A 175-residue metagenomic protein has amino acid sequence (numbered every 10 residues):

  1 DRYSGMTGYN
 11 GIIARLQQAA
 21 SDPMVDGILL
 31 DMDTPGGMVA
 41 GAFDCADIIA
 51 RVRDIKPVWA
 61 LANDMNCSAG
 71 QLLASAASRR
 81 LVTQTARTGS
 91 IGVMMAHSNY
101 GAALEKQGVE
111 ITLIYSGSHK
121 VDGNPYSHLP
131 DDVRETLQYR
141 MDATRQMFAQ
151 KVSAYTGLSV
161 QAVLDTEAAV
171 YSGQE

Functional and structural regions predicted by a protein language model:
D1-K56, M65-L72, A76-Y155: Small-residue-centered hinge/linker elements
L61-C67, T166-V170: Glycine-rich beta-to-alpha transition loops that act as phosphate-gripper elements at the mouths of alpha/beta enzyme
R145-E175: Secondary-structure end/capping motifs
